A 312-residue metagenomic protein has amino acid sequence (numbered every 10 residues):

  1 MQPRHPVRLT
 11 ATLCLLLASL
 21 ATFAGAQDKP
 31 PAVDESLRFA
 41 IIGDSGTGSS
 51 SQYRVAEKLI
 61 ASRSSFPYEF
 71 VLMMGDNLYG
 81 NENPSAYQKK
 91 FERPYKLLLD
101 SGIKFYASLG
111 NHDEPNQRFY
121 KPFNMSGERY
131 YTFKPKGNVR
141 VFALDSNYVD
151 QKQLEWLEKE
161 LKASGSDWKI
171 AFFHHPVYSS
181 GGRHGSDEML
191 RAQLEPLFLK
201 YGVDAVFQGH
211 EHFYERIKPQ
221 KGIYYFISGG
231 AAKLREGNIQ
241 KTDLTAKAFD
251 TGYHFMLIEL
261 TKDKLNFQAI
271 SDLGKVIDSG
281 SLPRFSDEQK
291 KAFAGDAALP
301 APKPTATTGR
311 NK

Functional and structural regions predicted by a protein language model:
M1-V7: N-terminal secretory signal peptides that target proteins for export/translocation
T10-A21: Bacterial N-terminal signal peptides
G25-A86, N147, K152, S180: N-terminal active-site segment of His-dependent metallophosphoesterases
P31-V33, I60, Y79-K169, R183-A205 (+1 more regions): Extended active-site neighborhood of metal-dependent phosphoesterases/phosphodiesterases
F39-I41, V71-M73, A107-S108, A171 (+1 more regions): Residue-level marker for buried hydrophobic side chains located in beta-strands that build the well-ordered beta-sheet
F66, L234-G237, K264-Q268: Substrate-binding/catalytic groove segments of enzymes that remodel or degrade extracellular structural polymers
A248-K312: A short C-terminal boundary segment appended to hydrolase-like catalytic domains
